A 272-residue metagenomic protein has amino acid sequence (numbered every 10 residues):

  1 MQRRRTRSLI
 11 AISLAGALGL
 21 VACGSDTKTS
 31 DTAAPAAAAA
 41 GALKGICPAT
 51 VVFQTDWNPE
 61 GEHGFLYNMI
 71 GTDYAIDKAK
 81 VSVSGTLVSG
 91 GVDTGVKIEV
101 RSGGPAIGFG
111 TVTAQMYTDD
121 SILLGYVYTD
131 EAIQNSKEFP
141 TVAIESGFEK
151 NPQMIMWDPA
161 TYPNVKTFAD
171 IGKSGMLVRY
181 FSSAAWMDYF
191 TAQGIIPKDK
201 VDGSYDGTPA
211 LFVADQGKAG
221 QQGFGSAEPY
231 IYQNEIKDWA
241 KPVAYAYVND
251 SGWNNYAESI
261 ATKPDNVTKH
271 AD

Functional and structural regions predicted by a protein language model:
M1-I10: Bacterial N-terminal signal peptides that target proteins for export
L18-A22: C-terminal motif of bacterial Sec signal peptides marking the signal peptidase cleavage site
C23-A33: Bacterial lipoprotein signal-peptidase II cleavage site
A34-Y205, A219: Short, glycine-/small- and polar/acidic-enriched structural segments that line small-molecule recognition paths
D130, G207-A210, Q216-D272: Pocket-lining segment of extracytoplasmic ligand-binding domains
